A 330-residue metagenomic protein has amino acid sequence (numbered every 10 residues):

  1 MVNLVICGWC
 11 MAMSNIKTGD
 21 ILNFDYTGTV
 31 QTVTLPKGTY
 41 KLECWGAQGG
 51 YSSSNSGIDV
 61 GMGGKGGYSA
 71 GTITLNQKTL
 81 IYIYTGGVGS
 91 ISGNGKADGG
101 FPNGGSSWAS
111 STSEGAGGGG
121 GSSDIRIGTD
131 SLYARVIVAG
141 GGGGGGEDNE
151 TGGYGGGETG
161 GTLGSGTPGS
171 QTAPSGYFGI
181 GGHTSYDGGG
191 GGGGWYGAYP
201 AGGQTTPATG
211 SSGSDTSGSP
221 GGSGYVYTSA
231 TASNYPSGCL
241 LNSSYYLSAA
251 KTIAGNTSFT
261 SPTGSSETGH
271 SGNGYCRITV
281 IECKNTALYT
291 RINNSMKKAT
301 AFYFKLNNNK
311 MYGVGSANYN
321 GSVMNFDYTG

Functional and structural regions predicted by a protein language model:
M1-T34, P236-G264, G269-G330: Enriched but not universal
T29, G38, K65-S69, G118-G121 (+5 more regions): Residues that flank catalytic or metal-binding motifs in active/ligand-binding sites
L35-K41, N76-L80: Extended extracellular/luminal ectodomain segments enriched in beta-structured repeat modules
Y40-S54: Calcium-regulated, polybasic anionic-phospholipid
G57, G63-T167, Y199: Secretome/extracellular-domain signature
G156-G189, W195: Intrinsically disordered, low-complexity terminal/linker regions enriched in Pro/Ser/Gly and acidic residues
F178-E282: Extracellular low-complexity, Gly/Ser/Thr-rich intrinsically disordered linkers and protease-sensitive activation/hinge
